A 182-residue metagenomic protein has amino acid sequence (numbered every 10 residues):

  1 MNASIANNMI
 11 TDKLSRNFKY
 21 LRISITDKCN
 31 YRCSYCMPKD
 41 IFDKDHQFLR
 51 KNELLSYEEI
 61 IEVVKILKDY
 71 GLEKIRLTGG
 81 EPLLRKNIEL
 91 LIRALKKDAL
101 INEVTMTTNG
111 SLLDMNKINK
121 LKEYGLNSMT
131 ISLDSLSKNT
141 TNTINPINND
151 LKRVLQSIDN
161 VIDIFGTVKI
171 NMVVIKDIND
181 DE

Functional and structural regions predicted by a protein language model:
M1-N2, R153: N-terminal leader/targeting segments
N2-V104, N116: Conserved alpha-helical substructure of the radical SAM core
Y57-R76, L84-D181: Radical SAM/AdoMet-radical enzyme domain recognition
